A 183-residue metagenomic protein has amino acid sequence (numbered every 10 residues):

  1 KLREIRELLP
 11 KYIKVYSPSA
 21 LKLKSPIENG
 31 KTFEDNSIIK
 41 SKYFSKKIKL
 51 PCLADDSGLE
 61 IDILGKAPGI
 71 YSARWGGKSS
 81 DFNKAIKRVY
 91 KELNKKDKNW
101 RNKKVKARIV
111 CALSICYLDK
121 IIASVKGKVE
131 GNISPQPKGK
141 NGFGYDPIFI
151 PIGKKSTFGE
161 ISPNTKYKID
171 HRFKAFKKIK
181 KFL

Functional and structural regions predicted by a protein language model:
K1-L183: Anionic-ligand binding patches
